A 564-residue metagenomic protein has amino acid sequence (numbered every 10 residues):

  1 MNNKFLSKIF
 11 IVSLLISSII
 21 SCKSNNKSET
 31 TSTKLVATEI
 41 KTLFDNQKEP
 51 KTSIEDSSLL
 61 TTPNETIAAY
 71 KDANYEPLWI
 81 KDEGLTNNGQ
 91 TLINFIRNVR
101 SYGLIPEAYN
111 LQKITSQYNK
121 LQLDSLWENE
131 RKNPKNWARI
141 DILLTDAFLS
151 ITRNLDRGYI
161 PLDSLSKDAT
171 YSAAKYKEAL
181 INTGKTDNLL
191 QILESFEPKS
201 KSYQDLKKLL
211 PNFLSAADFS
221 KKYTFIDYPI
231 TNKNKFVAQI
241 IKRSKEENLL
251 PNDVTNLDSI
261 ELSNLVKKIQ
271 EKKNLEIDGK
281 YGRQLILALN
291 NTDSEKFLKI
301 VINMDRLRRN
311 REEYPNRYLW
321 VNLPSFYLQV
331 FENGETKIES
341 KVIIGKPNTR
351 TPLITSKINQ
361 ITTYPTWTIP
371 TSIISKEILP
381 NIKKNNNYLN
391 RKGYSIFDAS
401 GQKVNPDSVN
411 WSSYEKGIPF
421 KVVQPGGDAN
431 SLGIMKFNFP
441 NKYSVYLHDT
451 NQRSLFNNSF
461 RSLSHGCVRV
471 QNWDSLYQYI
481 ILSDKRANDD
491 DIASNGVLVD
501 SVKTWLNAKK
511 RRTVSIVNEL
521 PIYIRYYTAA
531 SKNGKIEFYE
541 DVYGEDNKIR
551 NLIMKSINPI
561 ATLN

Functional and structural regions predicted by a protein language model:
N2-F5, K23-A73, L149, A169 (+1 more regions): Well-ordered beta-sheet/strand-loop patches within structured domains
F5-L14: Sec-dependent signal peptide hydrophobic core
S18-S21: C-terminal motif of bacterial Sec signal peptides marking the signal peptidase cleavage site
K23-K175: Cationic-aromatic interfacial patches
W137-A138, R157, S164-S166, N182-K185 (+2 more regions): Phosphate-/polyanion-interacting regions in eukaryotic proteins
